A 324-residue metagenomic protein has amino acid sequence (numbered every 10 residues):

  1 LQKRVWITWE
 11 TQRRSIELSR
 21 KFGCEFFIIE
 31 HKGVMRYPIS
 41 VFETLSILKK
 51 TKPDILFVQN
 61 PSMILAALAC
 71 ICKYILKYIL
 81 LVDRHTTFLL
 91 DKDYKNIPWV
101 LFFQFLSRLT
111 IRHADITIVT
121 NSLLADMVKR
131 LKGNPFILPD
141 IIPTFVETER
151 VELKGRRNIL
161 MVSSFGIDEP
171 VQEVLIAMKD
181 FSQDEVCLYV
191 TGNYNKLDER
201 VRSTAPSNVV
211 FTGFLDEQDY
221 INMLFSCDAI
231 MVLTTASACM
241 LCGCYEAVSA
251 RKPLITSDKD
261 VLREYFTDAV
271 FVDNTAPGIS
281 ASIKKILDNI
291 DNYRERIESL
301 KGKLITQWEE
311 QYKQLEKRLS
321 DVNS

Functional and structural regions predicted by a protein language model:
F42-L45, I71-I75, F88, P98-T117 (+1 more regions): Membrane-proximal helix-turn-helix segments that form the acceptor-binding/catalytic region of lipid-linked
R108-T148: Donor nucleotide-sugar binding/catalytic pocket of nucleotide-sugar-dependent glycosyltransferases
E149-E169, L175-K179, Y189: Conserved donor-binding/catalytic core segment of Leloir-type glycosyltransferases
D198-Q218: Nucleotide-activated donor-binding/catalytic signature segment of Leloir-type glycosyltransferases, i.e., the conserved
F225-C239: Acidic donor-binding loop of glycosyltransferase active sites
A229, K252-T256: Short hydrophobic beta-strand element within catalytic cores of glycosyltransferases and related nucleotide-activated
A269-P277, K284-D291: Conserved acidic donor-binding segment of nucleotide-sugar-dependent glycosyltransferases
D291-N323: A charged, aromatic-enriched C-terminal amphipathic alpha-helix characteristic of glycosyltransferases across folds
